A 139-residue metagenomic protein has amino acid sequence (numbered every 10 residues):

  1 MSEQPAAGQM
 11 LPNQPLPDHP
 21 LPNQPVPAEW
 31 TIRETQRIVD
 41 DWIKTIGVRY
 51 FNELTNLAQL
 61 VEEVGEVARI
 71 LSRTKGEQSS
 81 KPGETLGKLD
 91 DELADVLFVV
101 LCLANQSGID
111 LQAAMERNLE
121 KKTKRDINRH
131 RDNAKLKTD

Functional and structural regions predicted by a protein language model:
S2-L11, P15-L93, L97-D139: Flexible "arm" and connector segments at domain edges
